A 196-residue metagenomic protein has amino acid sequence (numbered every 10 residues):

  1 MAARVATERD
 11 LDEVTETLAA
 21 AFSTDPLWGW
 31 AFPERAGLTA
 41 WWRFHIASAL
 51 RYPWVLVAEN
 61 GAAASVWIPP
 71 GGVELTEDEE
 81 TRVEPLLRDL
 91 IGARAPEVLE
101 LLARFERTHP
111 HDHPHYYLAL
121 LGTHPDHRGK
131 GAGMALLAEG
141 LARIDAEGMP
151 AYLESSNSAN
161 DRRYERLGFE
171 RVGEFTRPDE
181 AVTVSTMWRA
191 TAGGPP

Functional and structural regions predicted by a protein language model:
A2-E16: A short beta-loop-alpha structural element at the N-terminal edge of CoA-dependent acyl/N-acetyltransferase catalytic
P33-W54: Active-site rim helix/loop that mediates acceptor-substrate recognition in acyltransferases
R51-W67, H124: Conserved beta-hairpin
A64-G122, R128, P178-V182: Conserved acyl-donor/pantetheine-binding loop and adjacent beta-alpha core of acyl/acetyltransferases and related
P114-Y117, R143-S156: Conserved GNAT acetyl-CoA-binding A-motif
G129-A142, R166: Conserved acetyl-CoA-binding loop-helix of GNAT-fold acetyltransferases
M134, A146-G148, N157-E174, E180-A181: Conserved active-site alpha-helix within GNAT-family acetyltransferase domains
M149-S158, R177-P196: C-terminal "cap" of GNAT-fold acetyltransferases
